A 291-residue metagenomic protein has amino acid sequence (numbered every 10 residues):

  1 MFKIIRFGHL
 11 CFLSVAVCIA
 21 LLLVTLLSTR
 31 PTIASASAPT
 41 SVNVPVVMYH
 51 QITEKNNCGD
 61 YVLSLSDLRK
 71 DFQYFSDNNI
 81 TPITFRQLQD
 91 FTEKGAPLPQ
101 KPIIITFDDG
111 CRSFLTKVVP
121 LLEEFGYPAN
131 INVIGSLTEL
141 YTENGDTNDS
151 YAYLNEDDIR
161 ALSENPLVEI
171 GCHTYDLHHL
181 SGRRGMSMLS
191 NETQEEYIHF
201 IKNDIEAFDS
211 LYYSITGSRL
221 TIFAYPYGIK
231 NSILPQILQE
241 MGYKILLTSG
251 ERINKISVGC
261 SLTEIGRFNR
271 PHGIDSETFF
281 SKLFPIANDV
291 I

Functional and structural regions predicted by a protein language model:
M1-C18: N-terminal Sec-pathway targeting helices
F2, L10, L26-T106, R112-S113 (+1 more regions): C-terminal active-site subregion of NodB/CE4 polysaccharide deacetylases
C18-S28: Hydrophobic alpha-helical membrane-insertion segments, chiefly the h-region of N-terminal signal peptides
P39, P120-Y127, A152-C172, Q239 (+1 more regions): Acidic (Asp/Glu)-rich catalytic clusters
L88-F91, F114-V119, D146-P166, E206 (+1 more regions): Alpha-helical scaffolding within the catalytic cores of extracellular/periplasmic polymer-degrading hydrolases
K101-I103, C111-S113, L121-E124, L137-T138: Acidic/aromatic-lined carbohydrate-recognition and catalytic surfaces of CAZymes acting on diverse glycans
G126-D149: A short, conserved beta-to-alpha structural element at the edge of catalytic cores that scaffolds binding
I131-V133, I170-T174, T248: Non-cysteine beta-strand/loop elements that form the S-adenosyl-L-methionine
